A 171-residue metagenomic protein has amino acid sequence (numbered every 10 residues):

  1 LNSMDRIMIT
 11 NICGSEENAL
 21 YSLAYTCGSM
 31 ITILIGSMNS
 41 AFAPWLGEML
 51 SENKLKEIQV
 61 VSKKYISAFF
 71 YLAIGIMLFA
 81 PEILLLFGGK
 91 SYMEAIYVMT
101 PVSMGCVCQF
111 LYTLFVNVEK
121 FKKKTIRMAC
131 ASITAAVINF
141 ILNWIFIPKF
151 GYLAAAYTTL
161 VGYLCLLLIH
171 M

Functional and structural regions predicted by a protein language model:
I9-S29, M93-Y97, Y152-A155: Interfacial/gating helices of multi-pass transporter permease domains
S15-E16, M77-T113, L153: Interfacial segments at transmembrane-helix termini and the short loops linking adjacent helices
Y21-S40, F69-L72, V102-Q109, L166: Transmembrane helix-bundle signature of multi-pass secondary active exporters and lipid flippases
S22, N53-F79, S91, I96-M99: Interfacial transmembrane-helix starts/ends
A24, G28-E52, Q59-I66, V116-F121: Helix-loop junctions and terminal segments of transmembrane helices in multi-pass membrane transport/translocation
S29-I33, A73, F110-T113, A136-N143 (+1 more regions): Hydrophobic transmembrane alpha-helices of multi-pass small-molecule transporters
I96, K123-I126, I133-L168: Membrane-interface helix-loop junctions in multi-pass transport and translocation proteins
S103-I133: Membrane-interface junctions at transmembrane-helix termini in multi-pass inner-membrane proteins
